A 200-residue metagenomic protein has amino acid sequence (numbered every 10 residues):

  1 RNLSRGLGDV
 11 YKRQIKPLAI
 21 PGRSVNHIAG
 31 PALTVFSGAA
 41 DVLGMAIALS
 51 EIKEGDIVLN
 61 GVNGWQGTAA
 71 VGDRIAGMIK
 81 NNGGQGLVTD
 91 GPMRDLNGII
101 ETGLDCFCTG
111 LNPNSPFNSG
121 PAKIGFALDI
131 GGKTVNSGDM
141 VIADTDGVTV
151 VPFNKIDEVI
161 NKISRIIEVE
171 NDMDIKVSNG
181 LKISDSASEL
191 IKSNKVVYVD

Functional and structural regions predicted by a protein language model:
R1-L7, Y11: Single conserved hydrophobic/aromatic residue that forms the stacking wall/gate of nucleotide- or nucleobase-binding
R13-G44: Translation machinery proteins
V25-I28, S50-K53, K80, G98-I100 (+3 more regions): Solvent-exposed alpha-helices and their adjacent loops that cap or buttress functional pockets in soluble metabolic
P31-T34, D56-L59, G84-V88, L104-F107 (+3 more regions): Structural motif
A48-D90: Extracellular/luminal Protease-associated
Q66, G77-N114: Ligand/cofactor pocket segment of small-molecule handling proteins
T109-D185: Acidic, glycine-rich flexible loop/linker segments
S178-D200: Acidic/histidine-enriched, glycine/proline-rich intrinsically disordered or flexible terminal extensions
